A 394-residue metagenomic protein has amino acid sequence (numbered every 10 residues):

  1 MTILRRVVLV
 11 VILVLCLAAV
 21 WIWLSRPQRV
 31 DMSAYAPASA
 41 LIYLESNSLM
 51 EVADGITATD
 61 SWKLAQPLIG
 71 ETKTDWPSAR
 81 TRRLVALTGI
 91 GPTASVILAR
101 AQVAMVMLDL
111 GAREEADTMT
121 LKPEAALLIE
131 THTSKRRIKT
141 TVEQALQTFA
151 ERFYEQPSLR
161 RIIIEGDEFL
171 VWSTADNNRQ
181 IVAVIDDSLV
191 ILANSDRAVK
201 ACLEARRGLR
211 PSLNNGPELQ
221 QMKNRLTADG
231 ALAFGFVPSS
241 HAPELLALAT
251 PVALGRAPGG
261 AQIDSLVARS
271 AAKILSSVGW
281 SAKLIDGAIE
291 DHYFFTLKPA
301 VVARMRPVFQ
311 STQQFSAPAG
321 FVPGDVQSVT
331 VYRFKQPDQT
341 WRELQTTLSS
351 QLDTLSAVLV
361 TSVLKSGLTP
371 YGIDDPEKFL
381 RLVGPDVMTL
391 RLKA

Functional and structural regions predicted by a protein language model:
M1-I3: N-terminal Lys/Arg-rich, disordered targeting/topogenic segments
R5-V171, A175, L219-L275, E290 (+1 more regions): Structural boundary/hinge residues at secondary-structure and domain interfaces
L44, F169-R206, T330: A short, solvent-exposed beta-edge/loop patch
L146-R152, V199-G216: A short alpha->loop->secondary-structure connector
L159-I163, I181-V184, S281-A282: Short, exposed beta-strand/loop patches in secreted or surface proteins that constitute
L189, G208, E218-Q220: Mixed-charge (acidic/basic) macromolecular-recognition segments
D196, L284-D286, H292-Y293: Charge-rich, well-structured scaffold segments of protease-associated domains
